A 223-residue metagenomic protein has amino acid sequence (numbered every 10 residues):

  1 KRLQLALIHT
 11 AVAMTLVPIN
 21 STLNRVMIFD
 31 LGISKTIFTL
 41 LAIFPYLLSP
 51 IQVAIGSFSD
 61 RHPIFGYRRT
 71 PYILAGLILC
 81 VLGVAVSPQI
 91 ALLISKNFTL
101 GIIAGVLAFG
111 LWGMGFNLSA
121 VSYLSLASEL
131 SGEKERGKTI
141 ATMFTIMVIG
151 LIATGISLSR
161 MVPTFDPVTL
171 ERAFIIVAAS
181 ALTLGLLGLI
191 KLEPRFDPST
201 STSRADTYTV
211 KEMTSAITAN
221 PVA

Functional and structural regions predicted by a protein language model:
K1, K96-V106, L118-L124, L130-A223: Intracellular loop-helix junctions on the cytosolic face of multi-pass helical membrane proteins
K1-S49: Helix-loop boundary and gating motifs at the non-cytosolic
A13, V17, G101, F109 (+1 more regions): Small-residue-rich segments within alpha-helical transmembrane domains of MFS-like 12-TM solute carriers
M27-I28, S59-P63, I94-S95, R160-T164: Interfacial helix-cap and linker-helix signal at transmembrane-aqueous boundaries of multi-pass secondary transporters
F38-H62, V81-G83: Central cavity-lining transmembrane alpha-helices of secondary-active solute carriers, predominantly the Major
P45, W112, M143-M147: Structural signature of transmembrane alpha-helices in multi-pass secondary transporters
I73-T99: C-terminal ends and interior cores of transmembrane alpha-helices in multi-pass membrane transporters/permeases
